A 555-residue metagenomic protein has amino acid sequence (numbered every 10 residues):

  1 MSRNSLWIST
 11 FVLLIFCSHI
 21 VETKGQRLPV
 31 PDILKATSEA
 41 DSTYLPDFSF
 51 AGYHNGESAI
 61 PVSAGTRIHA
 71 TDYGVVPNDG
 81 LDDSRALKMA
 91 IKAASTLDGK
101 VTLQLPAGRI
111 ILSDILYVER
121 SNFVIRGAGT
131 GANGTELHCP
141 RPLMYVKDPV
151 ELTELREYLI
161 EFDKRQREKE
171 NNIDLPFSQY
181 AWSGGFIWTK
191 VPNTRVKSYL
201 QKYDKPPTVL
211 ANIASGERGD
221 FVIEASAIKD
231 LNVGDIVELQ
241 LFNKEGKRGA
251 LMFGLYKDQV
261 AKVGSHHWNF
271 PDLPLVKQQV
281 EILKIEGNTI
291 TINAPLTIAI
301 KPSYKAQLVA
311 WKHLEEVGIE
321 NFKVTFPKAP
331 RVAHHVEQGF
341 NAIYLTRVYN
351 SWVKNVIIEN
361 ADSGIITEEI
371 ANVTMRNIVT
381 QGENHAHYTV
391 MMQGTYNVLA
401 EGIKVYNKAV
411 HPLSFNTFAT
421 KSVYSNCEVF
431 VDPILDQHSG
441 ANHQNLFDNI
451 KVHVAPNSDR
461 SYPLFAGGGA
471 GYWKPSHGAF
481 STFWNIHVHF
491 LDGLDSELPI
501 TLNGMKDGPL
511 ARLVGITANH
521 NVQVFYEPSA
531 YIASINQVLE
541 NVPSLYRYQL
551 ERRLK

Functional and structural regions predicted by a protein language model:
M1-S9: Bacterial N-terminal signal peptides that target proteins for export
N4, V21-P106, L112-V332, D507-K555: Extracellular "leader-to-stem" segments immediately downstream of a signal peptide or signal-anchor in secreted/lumenal
S9-S18: Bacterial N-terminal signal peptides
H69, Q104, I111, Y117 (+15 more regions): Extracellular beta-strand solenoid repeats
I115-E119, T135-K147, I160, S178-Q179 (+10 more regions): Glycine-rich beta-solenoid repeat tracts in large extracellular/virion proteins
N122, E315-F326, Y349-N360, A371-N384 (+6 more regions): Right-handed parallel beta-helix
P192, K202-P206, L210-I213, T367 (+2 more regions): Extracellular beta-rich repeat passengers
P274-V280, K284, I290-K305, V309-E320 (+2 more regions): Beta-propeller domains
